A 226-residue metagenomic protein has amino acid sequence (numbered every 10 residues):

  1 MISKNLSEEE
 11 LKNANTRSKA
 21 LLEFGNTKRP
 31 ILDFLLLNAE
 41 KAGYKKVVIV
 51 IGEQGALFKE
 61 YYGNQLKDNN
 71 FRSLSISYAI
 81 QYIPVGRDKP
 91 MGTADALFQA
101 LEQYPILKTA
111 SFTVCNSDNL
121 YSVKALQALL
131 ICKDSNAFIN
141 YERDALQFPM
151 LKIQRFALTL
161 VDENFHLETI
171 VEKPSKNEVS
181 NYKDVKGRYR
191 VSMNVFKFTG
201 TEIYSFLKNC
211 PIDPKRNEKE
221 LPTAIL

Functional and structural regions predicted by a protein language model:
M1-N15, E23-S111: Conserved N-terminal catalytic core of the sugar/cofactor nucleotidyltransferase
N38, Q99-Q103, A128, E202-F206 (+1 more regions): Alpha-helical scaffold segments in soluble metabolic enzymes
L57-E60, K124, A224: Phosphate- and divalent-cation-binding pockets in alpha/beta enzyme and binding domains that engage nucleotide-derived
F58-Y62, L129, L207: Hydrophobic packing residues within well-ordered alpha-helices of enzyme cores
S75-L158: Conserved beta-loop-beta/alpha segment of the NTase-like Rossmann-fold superfamily that binds/positions NTPs
S122-T201: Conserved core of the sugar-phosphate nucleotidyltransferase
T201-K215: Aromatic-glycine-rich donor-binding/catalytic loop that engages nucleotide-sugar donors across glycosyltransferases
P211-L226: A C-terminal functional module that forms or caps the active site or interfaces directly with catalytic machinery
